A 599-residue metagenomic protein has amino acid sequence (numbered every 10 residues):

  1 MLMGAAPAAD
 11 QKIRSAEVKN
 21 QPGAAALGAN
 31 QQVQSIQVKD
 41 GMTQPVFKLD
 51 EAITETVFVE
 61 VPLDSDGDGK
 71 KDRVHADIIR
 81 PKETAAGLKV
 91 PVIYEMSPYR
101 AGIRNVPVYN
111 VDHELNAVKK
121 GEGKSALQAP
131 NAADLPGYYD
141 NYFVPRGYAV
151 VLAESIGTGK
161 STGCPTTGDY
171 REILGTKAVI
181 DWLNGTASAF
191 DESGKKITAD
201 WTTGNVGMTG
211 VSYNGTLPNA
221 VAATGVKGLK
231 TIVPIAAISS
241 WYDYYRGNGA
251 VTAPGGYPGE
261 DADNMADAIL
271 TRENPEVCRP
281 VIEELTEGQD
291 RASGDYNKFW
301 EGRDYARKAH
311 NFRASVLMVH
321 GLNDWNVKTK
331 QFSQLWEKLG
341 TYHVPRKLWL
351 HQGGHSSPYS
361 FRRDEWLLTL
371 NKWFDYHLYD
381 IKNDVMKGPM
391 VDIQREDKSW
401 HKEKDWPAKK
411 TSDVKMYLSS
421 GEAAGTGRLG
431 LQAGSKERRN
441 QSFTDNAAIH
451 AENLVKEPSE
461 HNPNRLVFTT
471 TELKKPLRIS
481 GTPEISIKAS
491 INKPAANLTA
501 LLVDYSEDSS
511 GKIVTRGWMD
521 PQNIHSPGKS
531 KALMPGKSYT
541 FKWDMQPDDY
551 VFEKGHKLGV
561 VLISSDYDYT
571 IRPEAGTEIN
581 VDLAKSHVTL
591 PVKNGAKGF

Functional and structural regions predicted by a protein language model:
N20-G23, L27-V33, V38-T43, F361-F599: C-terminal, loop-rich substrate-recognition/catalytic regions characterized by aromatic stacking residues
N20-P22, G28-N30, Q44, K71 (+7 more regions): Accessory cap/linker subdomain of secreted extracellular hydrolases
M42-L88, L473-K475: N-terminal cap/lid segment of alpha/beta-hydrolase-fold proteins
L88-P98: Short beta-strand element of the alpha/beta-hydrolase
P130-A133, G159-A178, A187, T202 (+1 more regions): Catalytic nucleophile-loop/oxyanion-hole region of alpha/beta-hydrolase and closely related hydrolase-like folds
V144-K160: Conserved alpha/beta-hydrolase
F312, M318-H320: Short beta-strand/loop motif that positions the catalytic acidic residue of the alpha/beta-hydrolase fold
W325-Q331: Conserved alpha/beta-hydrolase "acid-adjacent" motif
